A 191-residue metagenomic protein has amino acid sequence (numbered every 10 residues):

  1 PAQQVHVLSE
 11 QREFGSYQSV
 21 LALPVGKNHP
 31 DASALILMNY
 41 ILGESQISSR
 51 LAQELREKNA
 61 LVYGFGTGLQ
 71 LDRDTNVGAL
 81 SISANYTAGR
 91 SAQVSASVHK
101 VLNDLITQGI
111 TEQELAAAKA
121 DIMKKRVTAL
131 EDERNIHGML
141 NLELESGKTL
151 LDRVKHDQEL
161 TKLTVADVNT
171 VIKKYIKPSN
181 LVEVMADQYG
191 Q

Functional and structural regions predicted by a protein language model:
P1-H6, L21-A22, F65-Q70, D167-N169: Glycine-rich, charged/polar anion/phosphate-binding loops that engage phosphate groups from diverse ligands
P1-S48: His/Glu-based metal-binding/catalytic segments typifying zinc-dependent metallopeptidases
F14-V25, A52-K162, S179-D187: M16 family metallopeptidases and their MPP-like homologs
R50-L51, T170: Short Gly/charged-rich anion-binding patches and loops
I172-K174: Short, exposed beta-strand-loop hairpins at the edges of beta-sheets in extracellular/periplasmic proteins
